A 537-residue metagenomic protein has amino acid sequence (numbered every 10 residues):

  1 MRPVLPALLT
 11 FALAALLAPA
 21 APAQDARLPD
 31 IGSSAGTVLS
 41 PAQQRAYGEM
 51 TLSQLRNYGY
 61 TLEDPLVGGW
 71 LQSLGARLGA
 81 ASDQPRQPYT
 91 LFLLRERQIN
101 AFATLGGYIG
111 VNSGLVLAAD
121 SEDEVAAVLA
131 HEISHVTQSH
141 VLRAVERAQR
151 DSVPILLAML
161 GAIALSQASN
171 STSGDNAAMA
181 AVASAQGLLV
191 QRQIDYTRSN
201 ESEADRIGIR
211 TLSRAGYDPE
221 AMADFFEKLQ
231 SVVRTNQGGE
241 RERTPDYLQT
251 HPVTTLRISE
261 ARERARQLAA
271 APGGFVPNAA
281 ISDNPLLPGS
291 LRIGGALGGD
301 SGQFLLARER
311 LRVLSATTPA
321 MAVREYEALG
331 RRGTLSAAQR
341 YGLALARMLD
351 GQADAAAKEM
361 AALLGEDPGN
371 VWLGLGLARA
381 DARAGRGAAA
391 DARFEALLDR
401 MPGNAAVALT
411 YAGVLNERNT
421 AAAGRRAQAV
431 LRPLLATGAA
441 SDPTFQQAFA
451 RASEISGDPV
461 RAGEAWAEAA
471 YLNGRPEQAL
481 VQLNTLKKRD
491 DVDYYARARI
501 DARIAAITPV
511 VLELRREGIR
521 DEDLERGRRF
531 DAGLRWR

Functional and structural regions predicted by a protein language model:
R2-F102, V190, R234, A307 (+9 more regions): Hydrophobic or amphipathic, alpha-helical segments that drive membrane association/targeting
Q24, S33-S34, V38, E49 (+9 more regions): Extracytoplasmic and endomembrane cell-envelope/extracellular-matrix remodeling and assembly machinery
S40, S113-A127, R192-S199: Short pre-active-site segment immediately N-terminal to the catalytic Zn-binding motif
Y58-G68, A81-L91, V141, V145-A148 (+5 more regions): Surface-exposed patches in mature extracellular/periplasmic domains of secreted proteins
V111, A127-H135, S139, A204: Active-site recognition of the HExxH zinc-binding catalytic motif
D123, I133-R150, A168: Catalytic Zn2+-binding segment of zinc metalloproteases
V153-S169, A180-V190: Membrane-active amphipathic alpha-helices enriched in small hydrophobic residues
